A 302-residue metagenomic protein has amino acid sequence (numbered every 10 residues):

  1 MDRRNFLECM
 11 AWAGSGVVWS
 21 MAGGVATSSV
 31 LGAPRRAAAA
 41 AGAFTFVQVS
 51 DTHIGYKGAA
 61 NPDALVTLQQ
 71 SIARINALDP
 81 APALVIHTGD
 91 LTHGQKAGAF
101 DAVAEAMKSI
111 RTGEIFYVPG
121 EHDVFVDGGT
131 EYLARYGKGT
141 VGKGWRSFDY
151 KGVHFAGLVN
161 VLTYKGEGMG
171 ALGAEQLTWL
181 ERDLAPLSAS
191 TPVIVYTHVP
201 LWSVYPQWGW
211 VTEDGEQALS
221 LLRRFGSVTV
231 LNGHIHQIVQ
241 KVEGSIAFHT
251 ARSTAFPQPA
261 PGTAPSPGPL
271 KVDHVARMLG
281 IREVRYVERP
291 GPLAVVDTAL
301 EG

Functional and structural regions predicted by a protein language model:
M1-M21: N-terminal secretory signal peptides and thylakoid transit peptides that target proteins across membranes
L31-D101: N-terminal active-site segment of His-dependent metallophosphoesterases
V49-S50, V85-G89, F116-E121, Y196-T197 (+2 more regions): Active-site neighborhood of phospho(di)ester-bond hydrolases with catalytic His/Asp-centered motifs
T52-Y56, V161-K165, P200-S203: A short, flexible beta-alpha/helix-coil linker loop
Y56, Q95, W202-Y205, V239: Short, solvent-exposed loop/turn segments at secondary-structure junctions
H93-P192, D214-T229, K241-V296: Extended active-site neighborhood of metal-dependent phosphoesterases/phosphodiesterases
N160, Y196-L201, G233-I235, T298-A299: Short, well-ordered beta-to-alpha junction loops that form the rim of enzyme active sites and present histidine/acidic
S188-V204: Short acidic, glycine-rich surface-loop motifs adjacent to enzyme active sites
